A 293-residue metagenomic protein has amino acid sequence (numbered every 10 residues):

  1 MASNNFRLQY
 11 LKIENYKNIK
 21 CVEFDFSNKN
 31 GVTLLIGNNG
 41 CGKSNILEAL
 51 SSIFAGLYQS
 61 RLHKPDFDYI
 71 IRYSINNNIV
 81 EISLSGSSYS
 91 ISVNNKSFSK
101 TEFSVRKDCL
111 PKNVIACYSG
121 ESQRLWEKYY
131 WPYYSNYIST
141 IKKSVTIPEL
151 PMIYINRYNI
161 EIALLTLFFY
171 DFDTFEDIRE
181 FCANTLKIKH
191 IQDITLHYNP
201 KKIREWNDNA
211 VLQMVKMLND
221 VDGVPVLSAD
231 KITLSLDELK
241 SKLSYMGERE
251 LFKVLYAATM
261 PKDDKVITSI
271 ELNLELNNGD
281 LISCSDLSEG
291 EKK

Functional and structural regions predicted by a protein language model:
A2-E48: Pre-Walker A-like glycine/lysine-rich segment at the N-terminus of P-loop NTPase domains
A2-N4, S27, I155, A163-K293: Extended helical coiled-coil dimerization/tether regions that scaffold and oligomerize large DNA-maintenance assemblies
N5-R7, K29-G31, G40-C41, P65-F67 (+2 more regions): Short, well-ordered loop/turn elements at secondary-structure boundaries
Y16-N18, K29-G31, G40-C41, N76-N78 (+2 more regions): Short, solvent-exposed loop/turn segments at secondary-structure junctions
K20, S44, A55, V80 (+1 more regions): Short catalytic/ligand-binding loop motif for oxyanion handling, primarily in non-cytosolic enzymes, centered on
K29, L47-T101, C109: Conserved P-loop NTP-binding catalytic core
S90-V215: Electropositive, glycine-dotted interaction segments that contact anionic polymers or phosphate-rich ligands
